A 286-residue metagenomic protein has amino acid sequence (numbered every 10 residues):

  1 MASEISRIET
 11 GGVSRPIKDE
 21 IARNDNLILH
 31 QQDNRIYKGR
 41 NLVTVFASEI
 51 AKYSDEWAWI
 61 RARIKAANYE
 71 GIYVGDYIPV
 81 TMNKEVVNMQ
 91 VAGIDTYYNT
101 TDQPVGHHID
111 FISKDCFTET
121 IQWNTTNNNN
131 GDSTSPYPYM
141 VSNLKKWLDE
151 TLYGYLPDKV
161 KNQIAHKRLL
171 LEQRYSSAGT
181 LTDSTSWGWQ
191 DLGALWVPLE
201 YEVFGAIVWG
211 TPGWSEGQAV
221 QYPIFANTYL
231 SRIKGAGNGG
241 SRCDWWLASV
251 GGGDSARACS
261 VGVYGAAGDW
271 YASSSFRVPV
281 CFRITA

Functional and structural regions predicted by a protein language model:
M1-H30: Short, low-complexity N-terminal tether/leader segments at secretion or assembly junctions of large, surface-exposed
L29-A286: Collagenous Gly-X-Y triple-helix signature in extracellular proteins
